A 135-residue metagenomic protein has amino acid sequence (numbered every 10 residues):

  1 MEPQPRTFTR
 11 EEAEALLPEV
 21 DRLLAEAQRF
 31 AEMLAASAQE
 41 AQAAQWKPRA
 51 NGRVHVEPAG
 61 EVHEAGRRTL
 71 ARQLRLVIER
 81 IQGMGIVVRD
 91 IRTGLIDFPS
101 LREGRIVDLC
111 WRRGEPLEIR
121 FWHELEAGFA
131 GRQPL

Functional and structural regions predicted by a protein language model:
M1-W46: Long, hydrophobic N-terminal alpha-helical segment
P3-R6, R10-A13, L17, R53 (+3 more regions): A near-ubiquitous, low-amplitude feature marking generic local secondary-structure context
F8, E12, A36, A59 (+3 more regions): Aromatic-residue detector
V20-S37, H63, R67-L70, L74-V77 (+1 more regions): Amphipathic alpha-helical coiled-coil segments
A36-A71: Structured domain cores in non-transmembrane regions
R68, R72-L135: Glycine-rich, aromatic-bearing surface loops/beta-hairpins
